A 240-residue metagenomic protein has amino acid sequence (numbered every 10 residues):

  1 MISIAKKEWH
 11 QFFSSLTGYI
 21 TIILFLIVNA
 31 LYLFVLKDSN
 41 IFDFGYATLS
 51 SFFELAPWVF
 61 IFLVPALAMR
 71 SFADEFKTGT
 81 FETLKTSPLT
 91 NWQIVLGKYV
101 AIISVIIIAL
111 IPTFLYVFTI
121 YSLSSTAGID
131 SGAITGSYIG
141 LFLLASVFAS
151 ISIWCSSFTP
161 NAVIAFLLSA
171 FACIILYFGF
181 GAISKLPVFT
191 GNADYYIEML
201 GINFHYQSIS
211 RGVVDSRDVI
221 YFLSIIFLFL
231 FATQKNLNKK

Functional and structural regions predicted by a protein language model:
M1-I20: Aromatic- and glycine-rich beta-strand/loop motifs that create alpha-glucan
E8, A30, F118-T119, S150-W154 (+3 more regions): Alpha-helical transmembrane segments of multipass membrane proteins
S15, Q234-K240: Membrane-interface capping segments at transmembrane-helix boundaries
L31-F34, N40, Y46-V59, A101-P160: Secretory targeting signals
D38-S50, A165-N236: Terminal transmembrane helical anchor/hairpin motif
F52-D74: Long, hydrophobic alpha-helical segments
V64-A68, Y116, S150-I151, A232-T233: Hydrophobic/aromatic residues in alpha-helical transmembrane segments
S71-A101: Helix-loop-helix units of permease transmembrane domains in multi-pass membrane transporters, especially ABC
